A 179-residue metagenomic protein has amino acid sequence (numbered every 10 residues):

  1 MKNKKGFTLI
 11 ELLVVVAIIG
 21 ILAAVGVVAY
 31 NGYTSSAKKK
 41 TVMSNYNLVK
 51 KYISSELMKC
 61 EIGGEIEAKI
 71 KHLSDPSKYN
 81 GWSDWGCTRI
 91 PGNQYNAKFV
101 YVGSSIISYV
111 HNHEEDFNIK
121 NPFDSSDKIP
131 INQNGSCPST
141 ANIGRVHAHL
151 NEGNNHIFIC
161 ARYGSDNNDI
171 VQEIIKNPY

Functional and structural regions predicted by a protein language model:
K2-T34: N-terminal single-pass transmembrane signal-anchor helix
L12-G20, I66, I70, W82 (+4 more regions): Short, charged low-complexity linear motifs
I21, N45-S55: Short, charge- and proline-biased low-complexity linear segments that act as flexible interaction/docking motifs
A29-L48: Aliphatic-rich helix starts adjacent to a transmembrane/signal segment
K51-S77: Alpha-helix exit/C-cap motif
K71-H149: Surface-exposed intrinsically disordered loops and tails
P130-Y179: Short, surface-exposed interaction loops/tails
